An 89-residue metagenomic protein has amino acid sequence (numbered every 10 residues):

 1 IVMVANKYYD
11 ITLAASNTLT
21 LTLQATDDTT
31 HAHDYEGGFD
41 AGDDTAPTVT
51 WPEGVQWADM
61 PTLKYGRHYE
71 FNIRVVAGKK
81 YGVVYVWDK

Functional and structural regions predicted by a protein language model:
I1-W51, G66-K89: Exposed extracellular interaction/assembly regions and N-terminal maturation sites
E53-Y65: Terminal beta-strand-rich extracellular "head" domains that mediate receptor/glycan or other ligand binding
